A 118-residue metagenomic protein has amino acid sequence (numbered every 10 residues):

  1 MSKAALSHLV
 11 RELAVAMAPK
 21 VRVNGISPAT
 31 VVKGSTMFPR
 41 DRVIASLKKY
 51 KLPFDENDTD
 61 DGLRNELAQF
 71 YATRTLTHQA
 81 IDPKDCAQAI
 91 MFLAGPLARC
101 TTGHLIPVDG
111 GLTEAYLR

Functional and structural regions predicted by a protein language model:
S2, V10: Active-site helix of classical SDR
V15-P19, V31, I81, A94: A short hydrophobic alpha-helix cap/turn motif
A18-R22, T101-G103: Short, small/polar-rich loop/turn modules that mediate ligand/substrate recognition or access, typified
V23-V32, A94, P107-D109: Conserved SDR Rossmann-fold cofactor-binding beta-strand/turn motif
S27-P39, K48-E56: Short, flexible catalytic-loop segment of classical short-chain dehydrogenase/reductase
T59-R64, T75-C86: A conserved structural motif in NAD(P)-dependent oxidoreductases
C86-A87, L93: Non-catalytic, hydrophobic alpha-helical segments
I90-M91, T102-R118: Short C-terminal tail/terminal secondary-structure segment of NAD(P)H-dependent dehydrogenase/reductase domains
